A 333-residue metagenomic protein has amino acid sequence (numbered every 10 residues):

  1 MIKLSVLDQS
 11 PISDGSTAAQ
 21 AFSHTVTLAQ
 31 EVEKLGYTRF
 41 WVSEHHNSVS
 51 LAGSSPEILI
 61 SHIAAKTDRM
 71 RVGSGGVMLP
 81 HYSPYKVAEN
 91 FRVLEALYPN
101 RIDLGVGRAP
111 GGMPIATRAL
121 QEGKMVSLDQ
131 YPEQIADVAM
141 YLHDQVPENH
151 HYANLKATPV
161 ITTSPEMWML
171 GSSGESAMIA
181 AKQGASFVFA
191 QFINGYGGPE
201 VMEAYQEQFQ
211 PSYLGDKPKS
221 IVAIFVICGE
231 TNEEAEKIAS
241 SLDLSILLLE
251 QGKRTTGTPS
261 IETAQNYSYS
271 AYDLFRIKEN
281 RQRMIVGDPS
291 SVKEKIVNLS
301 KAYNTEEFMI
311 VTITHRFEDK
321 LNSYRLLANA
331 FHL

Functional and structural regions predicted by a protein language model:
M1-T67: N-terminal beta1-alpha1-beta2 module of alpha/beta enzyme domains
I2, V6-A18, P80-V146, F187: Flexible, glycine-rich active-site loops centered on histidine and acidic residues that chelate a metal or position
K3-V6, R39, R69-G76, R101-G105 (+4 more regions): Structural preference for beta-strand elements that scaffold enzyme active sites
L4, V32, G36, E44 (+6 more regions): Conserved, mostly hydrophobic/aromatic
D8-S23, V77-P84, I161-G171, N280-P289: Active-site mouth loops of central-metabolism enzymes
E33, I60-D68, E95-R101, A181-K182 (+2 more regions): Acidic (Asp/Glu)-rich catalytic clusters
K124-K156, G197-Y303: An alpha-helical appendage that flanks or caps ligand/catalytic pockets
S173-Y196, V201-M202: A conserved active-site cap/scaffold subdomain adjacent to cofactor or substrate pockets
